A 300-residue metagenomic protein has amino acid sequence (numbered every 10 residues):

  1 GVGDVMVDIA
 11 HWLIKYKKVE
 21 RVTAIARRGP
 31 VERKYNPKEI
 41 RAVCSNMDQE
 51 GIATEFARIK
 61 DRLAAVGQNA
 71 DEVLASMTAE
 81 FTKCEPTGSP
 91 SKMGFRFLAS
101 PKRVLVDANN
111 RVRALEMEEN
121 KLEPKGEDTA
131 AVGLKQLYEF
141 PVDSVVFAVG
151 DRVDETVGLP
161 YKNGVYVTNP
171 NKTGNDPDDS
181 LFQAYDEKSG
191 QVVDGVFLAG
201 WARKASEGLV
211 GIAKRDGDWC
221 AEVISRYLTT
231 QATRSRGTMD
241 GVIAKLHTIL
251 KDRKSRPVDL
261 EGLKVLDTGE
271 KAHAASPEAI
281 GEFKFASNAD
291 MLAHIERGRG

Functional and structural regions predicted by a protein language model:
G1, L137, A205, L209: Conserved aromatic-histidine-acidic binding/catalytic patches
G1-G3, V149-G150: A short acidic Gly-Thr/Ser loop motif
V2-F140, V157, I224-A232, R236-I249: Dinucleotide-binding/catalytic capping subdomain of oxidoreductase cores
V5-I9, V146, G217: Extended, hydrophobic alpha-helical segments in both membrane/secreted and soluble proteins
V5-V7, D154, K204, I212: Short, electropositive, low-hydrophobicity segments enriched in small/polar residues
P37-I40, L159-N163, I212-K214: Short, glycine/charged-enriched secondary-structure capping and boundary segments
V104-D107, R111, E123-K204: FAD-site-proximal beta/loop scaffold in flavoenzymes
S180, E187-G300: C-terminal, flexible cofactor-proximal segment of oxidoreductases
